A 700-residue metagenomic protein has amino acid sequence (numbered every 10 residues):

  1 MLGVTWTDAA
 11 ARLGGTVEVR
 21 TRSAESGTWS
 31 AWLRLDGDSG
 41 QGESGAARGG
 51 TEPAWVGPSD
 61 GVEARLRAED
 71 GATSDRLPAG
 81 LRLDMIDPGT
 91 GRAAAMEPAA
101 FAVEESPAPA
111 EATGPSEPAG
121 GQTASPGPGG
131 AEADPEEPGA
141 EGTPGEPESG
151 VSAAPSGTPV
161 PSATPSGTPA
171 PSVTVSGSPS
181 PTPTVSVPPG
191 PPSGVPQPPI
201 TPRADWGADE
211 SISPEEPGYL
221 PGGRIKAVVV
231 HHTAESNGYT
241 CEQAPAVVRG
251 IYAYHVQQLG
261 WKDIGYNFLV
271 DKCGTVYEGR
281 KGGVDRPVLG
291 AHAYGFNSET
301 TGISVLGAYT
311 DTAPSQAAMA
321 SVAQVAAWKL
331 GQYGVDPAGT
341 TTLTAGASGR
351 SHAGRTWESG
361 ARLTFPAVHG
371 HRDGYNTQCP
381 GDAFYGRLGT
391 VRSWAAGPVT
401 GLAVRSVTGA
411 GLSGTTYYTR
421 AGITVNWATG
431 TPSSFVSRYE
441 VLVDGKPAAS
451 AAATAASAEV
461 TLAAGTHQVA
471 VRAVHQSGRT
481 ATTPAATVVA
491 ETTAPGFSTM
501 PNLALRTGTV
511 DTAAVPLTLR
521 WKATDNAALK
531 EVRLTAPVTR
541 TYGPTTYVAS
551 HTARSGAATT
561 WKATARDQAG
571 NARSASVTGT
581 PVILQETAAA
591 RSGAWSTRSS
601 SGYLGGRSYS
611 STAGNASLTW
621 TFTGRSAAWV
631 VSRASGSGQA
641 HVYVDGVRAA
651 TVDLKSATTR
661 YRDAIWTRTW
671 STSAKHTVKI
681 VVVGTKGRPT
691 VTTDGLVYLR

Functional and structural regions predicted by a protein language model:
M1-G61, R67-E69, D75-G80, D84 (+4 more regions): Glycan-recognition surfaces in beta-rich domains, encompassing non-catalytic CBMs and lectin-like receptor-binding
L13-G15, G430-D444, T524-P537, S632-V642: Solvent-exposed loop/turn segments flanking beta-strands in beta-repeat/beta-sandwich domains
L81-P161, P165-V229, T233, K272-A291 (+1 more regions): Basic/polar, cationic surfaces and motifs that engage anionic cell-wall and phosphate/carboxylate ligands
G223-Q258: Active-site acidic/histidine clusters and adjacent loop/turn architecture that either coordinate catalytic ions
V399-A428, A486-R520: Pro/Thr/Ser/Gly-rich low-complexity, intrinsically disordered linker/stalk tracts
P447-T454, V538-Y547: Short beta-strand segments within Ig-like beta-sandwich modules, predominantly Fibronectin type-III
A456-G465, V548-G556: Solvent-exposed segments in extracellular or luminal domains encompassing
